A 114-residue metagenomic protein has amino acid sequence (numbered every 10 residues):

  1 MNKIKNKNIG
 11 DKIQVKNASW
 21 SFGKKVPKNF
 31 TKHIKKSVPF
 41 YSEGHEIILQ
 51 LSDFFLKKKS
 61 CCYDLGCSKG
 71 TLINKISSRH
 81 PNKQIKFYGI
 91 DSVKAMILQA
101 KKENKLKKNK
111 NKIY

Functional and structural regions predicted by a protein language model:
M1-A18: N-terminal auxiliary segments of SAM/dcSAM-dependent transferases
K16-S19, V26-G44: Class I SAM-dependent methyltransferase Rossmann-like catalytic core, especially the SAM/SAH-binding loop
N29, I47-Q50, Q99: Alpha-helical elements of Rossmann-like donor-binding domains used by nucleotide-donor carbohydrate transfer enzymes
F40-K58: Conserved alpha-helix/loop element of class I SAM-dependent methyltransferases that forms part of the SAM/SAH-binding
Y63, T71-Y114: Class I SAM-dependent methyltransferase SAM/SAH-binding core
S68: Conserved glycine-rich SAM-binding loop
